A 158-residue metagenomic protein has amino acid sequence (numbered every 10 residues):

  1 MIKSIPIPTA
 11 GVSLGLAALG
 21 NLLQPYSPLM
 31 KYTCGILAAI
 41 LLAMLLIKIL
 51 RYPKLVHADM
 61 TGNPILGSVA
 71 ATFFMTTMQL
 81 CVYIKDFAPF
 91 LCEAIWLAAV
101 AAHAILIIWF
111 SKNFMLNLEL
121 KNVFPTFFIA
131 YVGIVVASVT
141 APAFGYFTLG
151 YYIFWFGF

Functional and structural regions predicted by a protein language model:
M1-G20, P53-C81, W96, F114-V139 (+1 more regions): Juxtamembrane helix-loop boundaries in multi-pass membrane proteins
M1-I47, R51: N-terminal signal-anchor module of multipass membrane proteins
N21-L29, V82-E93, V139-G150: Helix-coil boundary and interhelical linker segments in multi-pass alpha-helical membrane proteins
Y26, R51, Q79, H103 (+1 more regions): Functionally constrained cores in energy, signaling, and assembly domains
M30-A43, P89-A104, T148-F158: Structural signature of hydrophobic alpha-helical transmembrane segments
I40-V56, A99-M115, F158: Hydrophobic, membrane-facing alpha-helical anchors
Y83-D86, H103-L118, V136-Y146, F158: Internal transmembrane alpha-helix with an interfacial aromatic "cap," most often the third helix
